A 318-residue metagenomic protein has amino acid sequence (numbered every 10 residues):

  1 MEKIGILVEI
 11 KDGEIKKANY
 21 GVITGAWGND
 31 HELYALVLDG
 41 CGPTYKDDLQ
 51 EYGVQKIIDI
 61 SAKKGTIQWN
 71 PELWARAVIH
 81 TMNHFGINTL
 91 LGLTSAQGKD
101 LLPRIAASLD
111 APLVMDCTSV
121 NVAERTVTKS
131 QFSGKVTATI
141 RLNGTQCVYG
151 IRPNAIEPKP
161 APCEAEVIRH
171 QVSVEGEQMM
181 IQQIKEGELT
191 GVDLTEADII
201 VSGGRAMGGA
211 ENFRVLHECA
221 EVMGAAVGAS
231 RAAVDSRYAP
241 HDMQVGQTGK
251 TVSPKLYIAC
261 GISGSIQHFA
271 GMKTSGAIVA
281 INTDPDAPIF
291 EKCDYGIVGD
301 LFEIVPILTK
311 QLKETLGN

Functional and structural regions predicted by a protein language model:
M1-N318: N-terminal glycine-rich FAD/FM-binding segment characteristic of electron-transfer flavoproteins
